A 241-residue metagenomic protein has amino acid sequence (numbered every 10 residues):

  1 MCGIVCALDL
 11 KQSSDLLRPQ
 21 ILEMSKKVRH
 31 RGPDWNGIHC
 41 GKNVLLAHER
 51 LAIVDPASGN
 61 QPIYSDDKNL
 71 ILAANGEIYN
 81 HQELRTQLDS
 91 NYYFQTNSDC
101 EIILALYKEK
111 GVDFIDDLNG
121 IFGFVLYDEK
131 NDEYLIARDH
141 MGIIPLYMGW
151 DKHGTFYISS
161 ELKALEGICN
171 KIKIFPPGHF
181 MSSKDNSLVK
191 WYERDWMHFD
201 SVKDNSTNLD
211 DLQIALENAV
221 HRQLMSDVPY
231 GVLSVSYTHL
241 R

Functional and structural regions predicted by a protein language model:
M1-S236, L240: Cysteine-centered catalytic environments shared across enzyme families
